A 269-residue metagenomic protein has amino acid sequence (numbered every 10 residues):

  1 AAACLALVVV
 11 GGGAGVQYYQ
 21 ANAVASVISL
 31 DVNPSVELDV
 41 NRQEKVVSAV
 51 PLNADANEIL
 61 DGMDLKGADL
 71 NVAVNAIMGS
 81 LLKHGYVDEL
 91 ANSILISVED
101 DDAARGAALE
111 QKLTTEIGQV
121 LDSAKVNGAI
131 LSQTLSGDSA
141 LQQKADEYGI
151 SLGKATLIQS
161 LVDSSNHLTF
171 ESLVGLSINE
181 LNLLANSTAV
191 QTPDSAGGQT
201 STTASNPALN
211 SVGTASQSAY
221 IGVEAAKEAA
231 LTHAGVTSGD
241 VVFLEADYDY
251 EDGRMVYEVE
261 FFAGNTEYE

Functional and structural regions predicted by a protein language model:
A1-Y19: Internal signal-anchor transmembrane helix that establishes type II topology
Y18-V40: Ser/Thr/Pro/Gly-rich low-complexity linker/stalk segments immediately outside membranes or between
N33-S35, N41-Q43, E99-D101, S136 (+1 more regions): Solvent-exposed coil/turn segments that connect beta secondary-structure elements in extracytoplasmic/periplasmic
V40-N92: Extracytoplasmic/periplasmic/luminal assembly and interaction segments in envelope/secretory/respiratory proteins
I59-A68, V98-A107, V212-Y220: Second-shell loop/turn segments in exported
N71-M78, E110, T114, G118 (+2 more regions): Extracytoplasmic/secreted envelope proteins and their assembly/folding machinery, especially bacterial periplasmic
D88-G175: Non-cytosolic head/periplasmic domains of membrane-anchored proteins
L135, L183-E269: Long, terminal "pre-/pro-" and other extracytoplasmic accessory regions that lie outside the mature folded/catalytic
